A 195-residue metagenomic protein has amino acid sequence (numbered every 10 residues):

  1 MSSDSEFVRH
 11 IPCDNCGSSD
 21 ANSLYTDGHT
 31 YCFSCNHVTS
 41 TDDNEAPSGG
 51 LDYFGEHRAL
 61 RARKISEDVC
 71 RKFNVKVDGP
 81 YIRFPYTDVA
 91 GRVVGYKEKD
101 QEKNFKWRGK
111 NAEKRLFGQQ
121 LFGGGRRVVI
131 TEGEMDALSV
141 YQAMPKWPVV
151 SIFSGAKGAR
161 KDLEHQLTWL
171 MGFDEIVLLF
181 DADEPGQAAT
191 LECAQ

Functional and structural regions predicted by a protein language model:
M1-Y53, R58, A62-I82, Q195: Short, small/acidic-rich helices and loops at N termini and domain boundaries of DNA replication/processing enzymes
P80-D174, T190: Phosphate-handling DNA/RNA-contact segment within nucleic-acid enzymes
A182-E184: Short beta-alpha junction loops
G186-A188: Switch/connector loops and helix/strand junctions flanking conserved nucleotide-binding motifs in nucleotide-processing
